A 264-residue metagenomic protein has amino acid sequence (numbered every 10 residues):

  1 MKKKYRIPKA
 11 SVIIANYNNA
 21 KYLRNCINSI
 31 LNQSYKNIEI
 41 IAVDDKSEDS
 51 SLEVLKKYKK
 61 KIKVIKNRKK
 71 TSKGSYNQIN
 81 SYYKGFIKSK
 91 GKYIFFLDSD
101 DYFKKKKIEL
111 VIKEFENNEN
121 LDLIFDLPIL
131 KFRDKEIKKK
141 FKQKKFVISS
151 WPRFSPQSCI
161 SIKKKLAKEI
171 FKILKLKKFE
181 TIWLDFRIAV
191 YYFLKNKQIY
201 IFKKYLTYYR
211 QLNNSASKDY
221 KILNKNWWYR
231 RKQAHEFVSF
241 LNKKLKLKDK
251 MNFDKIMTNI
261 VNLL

Functional and structural regions predicted by a protein language model:
P8-S11, S29, E39, R187: Cell-envelope/extracellular polymer assembly enzymes that use nucleotide-activated donors
N19-N32: Short, well-formed alpha-helical segments that are part of the catalytic scaffolds of diverse glycosyltransferases
D44-E53, K69, D98: A conserved acidic beta->alpha catalytic loop
R68-S89: Glycine-rich, basic loop-to-helix element that forms the pyrophosphate-binding segment of sugar-nucleotide handling
I94: Short aromatic/hydrophobic "clamp" motif used to bind/position activated sugar donors
K106-I137: Conserved donor NDP-sugar-binding/catalytic core segment of glycosyltransferases
D126, K145-I222: Conserved nucleotide-sugar donor-binding catalytic segment
I148-S149, T207-N213, K218-D249: Catalytic core of nucleotide-sugar-dependent glycosyltransferases
